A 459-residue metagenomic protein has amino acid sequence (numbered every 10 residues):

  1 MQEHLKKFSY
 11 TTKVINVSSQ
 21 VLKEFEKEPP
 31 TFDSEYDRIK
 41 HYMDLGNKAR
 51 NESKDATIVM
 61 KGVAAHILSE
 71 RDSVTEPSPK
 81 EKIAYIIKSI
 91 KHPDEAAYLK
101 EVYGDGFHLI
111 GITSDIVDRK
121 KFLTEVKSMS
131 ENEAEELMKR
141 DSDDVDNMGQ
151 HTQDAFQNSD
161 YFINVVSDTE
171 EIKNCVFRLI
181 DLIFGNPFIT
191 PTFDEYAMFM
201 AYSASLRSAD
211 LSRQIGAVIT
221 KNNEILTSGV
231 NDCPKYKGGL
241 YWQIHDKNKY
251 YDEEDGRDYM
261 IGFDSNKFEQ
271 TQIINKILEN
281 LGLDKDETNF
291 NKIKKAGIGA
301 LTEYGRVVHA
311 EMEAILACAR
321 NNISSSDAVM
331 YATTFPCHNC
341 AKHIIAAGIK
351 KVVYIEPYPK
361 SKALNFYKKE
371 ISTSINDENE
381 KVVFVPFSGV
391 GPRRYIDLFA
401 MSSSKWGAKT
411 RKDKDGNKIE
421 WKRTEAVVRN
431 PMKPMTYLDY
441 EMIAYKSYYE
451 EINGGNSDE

Functional and structural regions predicted by a protein language model:
M1-L5: Glycine-rich phosphate-binding P-loop
F8-E26: Short beta-strand-centered segment that lines the nucleotide-binding/catalytic pocket of NTP-utilizing
Y10-T12, Y103-H108, N158-D160, I349: Short glycine-/polar-rich loops that comprise or flank the Walker A/P-loop and associated switch/sensor motifs
V17, P29-V63, E70, N147 (+2 more regions): Zinc-dependent deaminase catalytic domain
L45-Y103: Glycine-rich phosphate-binding loop used to anchor ATP phosphates in small-molecule kinases, encompassing both
K88-K91, L99-K127: Conserved phosphate-donor/acceptor-positioning beta-strand/loop module used by diverse small-molecule
I116-K121, A134, M138-K139, Y358: Terminal amphipathic helices with adjacent charged low-complexity linkers/tails
T124-V176: Small-molecule kinase domains that catalyze NTP-dependent phosphoryl transfer to phosphate-bearing small molecules
